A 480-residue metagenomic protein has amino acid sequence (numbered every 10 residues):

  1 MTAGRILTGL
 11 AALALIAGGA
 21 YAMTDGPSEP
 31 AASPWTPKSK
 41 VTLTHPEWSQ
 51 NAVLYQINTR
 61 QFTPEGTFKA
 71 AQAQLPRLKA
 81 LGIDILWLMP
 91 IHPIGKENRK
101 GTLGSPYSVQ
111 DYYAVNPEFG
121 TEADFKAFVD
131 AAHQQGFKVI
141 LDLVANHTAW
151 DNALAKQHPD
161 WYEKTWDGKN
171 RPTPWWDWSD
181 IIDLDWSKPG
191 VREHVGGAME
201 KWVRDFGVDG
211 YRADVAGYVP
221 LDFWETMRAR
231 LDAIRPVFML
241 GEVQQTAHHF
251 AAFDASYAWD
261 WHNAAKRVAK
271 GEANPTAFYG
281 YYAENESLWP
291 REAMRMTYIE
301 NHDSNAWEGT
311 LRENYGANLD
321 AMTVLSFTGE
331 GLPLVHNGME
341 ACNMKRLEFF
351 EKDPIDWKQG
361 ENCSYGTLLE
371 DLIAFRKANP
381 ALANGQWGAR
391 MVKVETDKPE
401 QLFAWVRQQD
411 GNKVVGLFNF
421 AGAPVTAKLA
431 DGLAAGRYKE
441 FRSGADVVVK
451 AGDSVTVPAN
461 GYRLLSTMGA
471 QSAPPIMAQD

Functional and structural regions predicted by a protein language model:
M1-G9: N-terminal Sec-pathway targeting helices
L13-M23: Hydrophobic alpha-helical membrane-insertion segments, chiefly the h-region of N-terminal signal peptides
M23-K38, T42, G197, R204 (+8 more regions): Active-site-proximal helices and loops of the catalytic beta/alpha 8
E29, P34-W35, S39-V53, R60-K69 (+4 more regions): Substrate-binding/active-site clefts of carbohydrate-active enzymes
I57, L78, L88, Y112 (+11 more regions): Conserved, mostly hydrophobic/aromatic
M296-N301, N305-Y315, L319-C363: Aromatic/acidic polysaccharide-binding cleft in carbohydrate-active enzymes
L417-A421: Asparagine-centered strand-capping/turn motif at beta-strand->loop junctions
K450-D480: C-terminal beta-strand-rich structural cap/linker in extracellular carbohydrate-active enzymes
